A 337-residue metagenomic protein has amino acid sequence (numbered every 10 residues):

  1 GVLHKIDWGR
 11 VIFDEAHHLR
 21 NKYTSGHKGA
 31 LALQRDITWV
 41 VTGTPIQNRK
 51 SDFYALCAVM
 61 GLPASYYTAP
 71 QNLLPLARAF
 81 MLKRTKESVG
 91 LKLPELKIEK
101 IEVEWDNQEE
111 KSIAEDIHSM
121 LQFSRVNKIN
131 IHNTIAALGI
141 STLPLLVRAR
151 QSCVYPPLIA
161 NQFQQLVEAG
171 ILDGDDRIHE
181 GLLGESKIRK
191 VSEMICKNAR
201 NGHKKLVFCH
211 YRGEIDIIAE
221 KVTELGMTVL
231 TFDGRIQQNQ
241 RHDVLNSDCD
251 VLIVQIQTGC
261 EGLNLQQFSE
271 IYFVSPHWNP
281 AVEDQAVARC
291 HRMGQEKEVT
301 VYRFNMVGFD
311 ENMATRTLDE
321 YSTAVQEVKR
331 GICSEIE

Functional and structural regions predicted by a protein language model:
G1-K5, T24-R35, V40, A58-F163 (+3 more regions): Inter-lobe coupling linker of SF2 helicases/translocases
W8, Q34-I37, S51, A55 (+4 more regions): Short glycine-/polar-rich loops that comprise or flank the Walker A/P-loop and associated switch/sensor motifs
W8-R10, D36-W39, D248-V251: Loop/turn-to-beta-strand initiation segments
D14-E15: Walker B catalytic acidic pair
H18-N21, V40, F273, R292: Residues immediately C-terminal
N48-K50, I215-I217, R241-H242, L252-E298: SF2 helicase motor core recognition
K92-E109, N133-L252, Q257-L263, E337: Conserved Helicase C-terminal RecA-like lobe
W278-V287, H291-E337: A conserved SF2-helicase RecA2
